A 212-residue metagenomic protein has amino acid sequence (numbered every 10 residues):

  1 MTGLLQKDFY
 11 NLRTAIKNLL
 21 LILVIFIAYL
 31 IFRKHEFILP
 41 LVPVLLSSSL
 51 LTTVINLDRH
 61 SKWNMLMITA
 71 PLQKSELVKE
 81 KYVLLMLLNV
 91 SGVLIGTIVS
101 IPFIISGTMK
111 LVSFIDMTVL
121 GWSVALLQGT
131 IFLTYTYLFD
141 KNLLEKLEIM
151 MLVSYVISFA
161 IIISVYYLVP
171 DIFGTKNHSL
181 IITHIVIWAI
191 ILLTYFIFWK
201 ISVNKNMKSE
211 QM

Functional and structural regions predicted by a protein language model:
M1-K62, E80-M212: Hydrophobic alpha-helical transmembrane segments of membrane proteins
W63-M67: Short extracytoplasmic
I68-K74: Short helix-to-coil transition segments within interhelical loops that connect adjacent transmembrane helices
E76-V78: Alpha-helix N-cap/helix-start motif at helix boundaries, enriched for small hydrophobics
